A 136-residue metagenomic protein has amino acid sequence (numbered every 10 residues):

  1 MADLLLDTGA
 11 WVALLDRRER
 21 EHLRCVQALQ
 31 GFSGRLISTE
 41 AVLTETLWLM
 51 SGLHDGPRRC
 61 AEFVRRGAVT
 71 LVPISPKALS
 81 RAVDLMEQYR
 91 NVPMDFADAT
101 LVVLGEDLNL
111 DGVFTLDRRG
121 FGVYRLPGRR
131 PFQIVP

Functional and structural regions predicted by a protein language model:
M1-E19: Metal-dependent nucleic-acid phosphoesterase active-site entry motif
A2-L4, L23-P93, V103, D107-D111 (+2 more regions): PIN-domain endoribonuclease scaffold, especially VapC-family toxins
T8, D98-A99: Conserved glycosyltransferase catalytic-site signature
G9, R18, L47, D117-R119: Anionic group-transfer/hydrolysis microenvironments
